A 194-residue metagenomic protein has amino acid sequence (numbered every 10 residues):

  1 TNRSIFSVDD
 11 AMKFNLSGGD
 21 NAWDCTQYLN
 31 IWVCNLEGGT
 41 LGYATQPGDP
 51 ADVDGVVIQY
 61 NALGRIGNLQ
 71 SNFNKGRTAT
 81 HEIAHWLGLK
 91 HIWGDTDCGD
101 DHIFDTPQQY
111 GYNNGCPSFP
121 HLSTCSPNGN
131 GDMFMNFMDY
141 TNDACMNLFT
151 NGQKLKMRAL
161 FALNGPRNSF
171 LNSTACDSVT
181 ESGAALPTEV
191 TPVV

Functional and structural regions predicted by a protein language model:
T1-P192: Extracellular (secreted or membrane-anchored) zinc-dependent metallopeptidases, primarily metzincins but also closely
